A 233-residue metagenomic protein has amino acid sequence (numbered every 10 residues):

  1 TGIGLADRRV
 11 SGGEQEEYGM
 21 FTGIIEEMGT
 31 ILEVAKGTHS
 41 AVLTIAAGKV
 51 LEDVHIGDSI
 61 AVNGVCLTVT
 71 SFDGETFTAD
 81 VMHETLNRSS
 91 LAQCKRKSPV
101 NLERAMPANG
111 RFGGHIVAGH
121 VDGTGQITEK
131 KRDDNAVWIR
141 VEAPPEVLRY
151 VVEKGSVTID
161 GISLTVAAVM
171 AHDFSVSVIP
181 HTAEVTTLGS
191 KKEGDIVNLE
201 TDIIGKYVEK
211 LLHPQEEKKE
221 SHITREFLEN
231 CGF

Functional and structural regions predicted by a protein language model:
T1-G19: Short, Lys/Arg-enriched N-terminal segments with co-localized hydrophobic residues within the first ~10-30 amino acids
G19-F233: Conserved loop->alpha-helix
